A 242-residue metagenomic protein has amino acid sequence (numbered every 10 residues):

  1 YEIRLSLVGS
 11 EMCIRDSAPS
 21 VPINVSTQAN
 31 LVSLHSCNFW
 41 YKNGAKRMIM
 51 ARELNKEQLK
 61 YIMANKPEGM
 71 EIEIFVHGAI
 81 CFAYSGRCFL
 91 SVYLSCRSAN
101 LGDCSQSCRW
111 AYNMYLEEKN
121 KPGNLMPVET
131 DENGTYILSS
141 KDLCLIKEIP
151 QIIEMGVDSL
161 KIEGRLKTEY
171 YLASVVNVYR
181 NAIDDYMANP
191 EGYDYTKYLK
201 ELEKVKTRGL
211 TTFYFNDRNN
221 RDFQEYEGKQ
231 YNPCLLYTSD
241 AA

Functional and structural regions predicted by a protein language model:
Y1-I14, Y237-A241: Single conserved hydrophobic/aromatic residue that forms the stacking wall/gate of nucleotide- or nucleobase-binding
R4-S6, S10, N24-L31, K46-L54: Catalytic beta/alpha-barrel core
A18: Acidic (Asp/Glu)-rich catalytic clusters
P22, N38-A242: Surface-exposed amphipathic alpha-helical tracts and adjacent flexible/coil segments at the periphery of soluble enzymes
L31-V32, L143: Residue-level recognition of alpha-helix initiation/capping sites
